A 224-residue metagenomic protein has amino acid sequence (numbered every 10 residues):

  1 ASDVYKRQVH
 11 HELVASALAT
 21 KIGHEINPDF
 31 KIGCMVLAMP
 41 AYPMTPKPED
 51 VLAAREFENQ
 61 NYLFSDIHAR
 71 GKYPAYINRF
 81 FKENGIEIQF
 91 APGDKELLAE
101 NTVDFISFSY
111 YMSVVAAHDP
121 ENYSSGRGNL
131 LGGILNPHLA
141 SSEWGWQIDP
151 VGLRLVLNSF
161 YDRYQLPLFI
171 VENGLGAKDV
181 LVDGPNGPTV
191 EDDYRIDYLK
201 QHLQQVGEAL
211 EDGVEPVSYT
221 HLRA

Functional and structural regions predicted by a protein language model:
S2-S218, L222: Active-site region of glycoside hydrolase catalytic domains
